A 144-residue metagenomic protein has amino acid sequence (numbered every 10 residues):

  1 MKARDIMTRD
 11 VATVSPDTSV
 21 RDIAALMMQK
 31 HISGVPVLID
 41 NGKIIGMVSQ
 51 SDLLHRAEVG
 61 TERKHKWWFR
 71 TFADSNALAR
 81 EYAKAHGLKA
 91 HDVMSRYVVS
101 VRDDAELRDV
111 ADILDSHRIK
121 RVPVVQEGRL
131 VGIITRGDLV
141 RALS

Functional and structural regions predicted by a protein language model:
M1-I32, V37-D40, I44-I45, F69-I113 (+2 more regions): Bateman/CBS regulatory modules and CBS-like beta-alpha motifs in cytosolic regions of diverse proteins
D5-I6, S19, D52-L53, E106 (+2 more regions): Histidine- and aromatic-rich ligand-binding microenvironments
S33, Q50-G60, G128: Charged, low-complexity, helix/coiled-coil-prone segments
G46-S49, L54, V125, G132-L139: Short hydrophobic beta-strand motif reused across regulatory alpha/beta modules
L54-R70, L139-S144: A short, polar/charged loop-to-alpha-helix boundary motif
H117-R121, T135-S144: Gly/Ser-rich helix-loop-strand patches that form or flank binding pockets for ribonucleotide-derived cofactors
